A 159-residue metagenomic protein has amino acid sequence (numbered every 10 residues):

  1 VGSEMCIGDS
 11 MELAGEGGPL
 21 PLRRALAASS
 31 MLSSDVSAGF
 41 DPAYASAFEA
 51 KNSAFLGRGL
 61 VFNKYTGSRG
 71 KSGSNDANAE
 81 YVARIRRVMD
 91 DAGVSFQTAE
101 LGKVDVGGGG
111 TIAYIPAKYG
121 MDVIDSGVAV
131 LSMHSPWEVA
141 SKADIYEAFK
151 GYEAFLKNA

Functional and structural regions predicted by a protein language model:
V1-C6: Short, small-residue-biased leader/transition segments that mark boundaries at the very start of proteins
G8-E12, S30-L32, G59-S68: Midchain, well-structured core segments that form catalytic/ion-binding scaffolds
D9-R24: Phosphate/diphosphate-binding loops
M11, R86, E153-L156: Generic hydrophobic alpha-helical scaffold/packing signal
L13-A14, F48, S74, L156-A159: Non-transmembrane, aqueous-exposed alpha-helical and coiled segments at domain scale
A25-S37, G102-T111: A glycine-rich phosphate-binding loop feature that marks nucleotide/adenosyl-phosphate handling sites
D41-Y44, F48-S135: Active-site-adjacent substrate-binding region of metalloamidase/peptidase-like peptide-processing proteins
V128-A159: His/Asp/Glu-rich mid-to-C-terminal helical/loop segments that flank catalytic regions of hydrolases
